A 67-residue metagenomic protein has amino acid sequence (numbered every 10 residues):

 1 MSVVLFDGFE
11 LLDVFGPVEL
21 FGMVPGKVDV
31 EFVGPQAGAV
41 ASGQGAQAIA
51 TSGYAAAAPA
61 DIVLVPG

Functional and structural regions predicted by a protein language model:
M1-G67: Extended, subdomain-level signal for the structured scaffold at the beginning of enzyme domains
